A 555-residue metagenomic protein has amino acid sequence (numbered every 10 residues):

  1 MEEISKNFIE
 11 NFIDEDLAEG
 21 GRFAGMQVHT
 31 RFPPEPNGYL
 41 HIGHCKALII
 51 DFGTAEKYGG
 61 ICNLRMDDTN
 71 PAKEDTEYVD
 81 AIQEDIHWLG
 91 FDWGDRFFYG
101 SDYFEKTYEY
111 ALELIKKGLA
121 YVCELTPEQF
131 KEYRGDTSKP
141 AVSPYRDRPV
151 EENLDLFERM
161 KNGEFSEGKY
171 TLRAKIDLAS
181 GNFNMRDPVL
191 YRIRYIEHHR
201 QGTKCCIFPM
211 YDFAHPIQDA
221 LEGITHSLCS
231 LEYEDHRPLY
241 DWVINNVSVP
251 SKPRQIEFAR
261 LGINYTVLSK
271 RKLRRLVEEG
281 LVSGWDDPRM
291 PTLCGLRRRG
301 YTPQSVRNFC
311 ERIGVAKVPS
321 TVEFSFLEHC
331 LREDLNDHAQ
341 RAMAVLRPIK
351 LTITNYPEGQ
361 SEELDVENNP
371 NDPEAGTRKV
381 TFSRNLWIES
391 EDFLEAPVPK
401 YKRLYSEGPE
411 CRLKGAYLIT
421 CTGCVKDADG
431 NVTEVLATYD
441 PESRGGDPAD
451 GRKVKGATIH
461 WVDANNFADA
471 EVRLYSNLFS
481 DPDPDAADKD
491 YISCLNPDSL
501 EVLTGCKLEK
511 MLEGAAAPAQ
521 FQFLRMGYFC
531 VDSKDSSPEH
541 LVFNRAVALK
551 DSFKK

Functional and structural regions predicted by a protein language model:
S5-I13, A18-E84, H198-S230: N-terminal catalytic cores of NTP/NDP-binding nucleotidyl/phosphoryl-transfer enzymes
P33-P36, R65-K73, D95-E105, E128 (+5 more regions): Conserved short loop/turn motifs at secondary-structure junctions
I42, E74-E77, T126, N184 (+1 more regions): Short, solvent-exposed loop/turn and secondary-structure capping segments
I49-A55, V79-H87, Y108-I115, K175 (+6 more regions): Short, well-ordered alpha-helical packing segments
L64, D68-N70, E113-L273, L331 (+2 more regions): Active-site cores that bind ATP or allylic diphosphates and position pyrophosphate for catalysis
Y78-F104, Y110-A111, G118-Y121: A glycine-rich helix N-cap at a beta->alpha junction
Y233-R237, D241-V243, Q304-R307, E311-I313 (+1 more regions): Core subunits and conserved enzymes of cellular information-processing and envelope-translocation systems across
S251-C330: Long, charged, mostly alpha-helical binding arms that flank functional sites
